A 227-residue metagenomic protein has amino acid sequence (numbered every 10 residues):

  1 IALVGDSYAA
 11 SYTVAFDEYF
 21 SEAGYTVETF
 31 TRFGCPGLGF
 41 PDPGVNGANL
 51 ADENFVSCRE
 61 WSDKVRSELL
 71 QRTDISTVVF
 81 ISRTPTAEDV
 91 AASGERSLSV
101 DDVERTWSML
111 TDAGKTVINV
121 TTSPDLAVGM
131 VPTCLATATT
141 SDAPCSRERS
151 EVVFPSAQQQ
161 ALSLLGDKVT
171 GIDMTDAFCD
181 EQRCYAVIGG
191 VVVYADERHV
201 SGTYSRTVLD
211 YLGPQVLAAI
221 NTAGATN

Functional and structural regions predicted by a protein language model:
I1-N227: Extracellular glycan-modifying ectodomains
